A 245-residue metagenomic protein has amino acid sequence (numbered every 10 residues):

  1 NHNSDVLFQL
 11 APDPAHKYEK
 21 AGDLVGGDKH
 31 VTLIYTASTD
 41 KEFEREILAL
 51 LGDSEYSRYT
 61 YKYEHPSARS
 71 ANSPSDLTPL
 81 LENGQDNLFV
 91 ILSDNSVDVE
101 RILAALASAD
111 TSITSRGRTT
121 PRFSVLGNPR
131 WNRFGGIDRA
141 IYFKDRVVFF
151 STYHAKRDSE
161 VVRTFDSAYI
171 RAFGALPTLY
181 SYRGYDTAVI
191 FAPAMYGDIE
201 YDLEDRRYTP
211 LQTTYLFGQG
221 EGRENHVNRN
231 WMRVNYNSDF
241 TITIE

Functional and structural regions predicted by a protein language model:
D5-P12, T32-S38, S151-A155, F173-L179: Second-shell loop/turn segments in exported
L7-Y63: An alpha-beta-alpha
G26-H30, G52, Y56, A107-T111 (+2 more regions): Sec-exported extracytoplasmic/periplasmic mature domains
V31-A37, G84-I102, G117, P121-N128 (+1 more regions): Periplasmic-binding protein-like
E55-N83: A short, well-structured beta->alpha microelement
L103-R183: Extracellular/periplasmic periplasmic-binding protein-like sensory domains
G174-S181, Y185, A192-E245: Segments of small-molecule ligand-sensing domains
